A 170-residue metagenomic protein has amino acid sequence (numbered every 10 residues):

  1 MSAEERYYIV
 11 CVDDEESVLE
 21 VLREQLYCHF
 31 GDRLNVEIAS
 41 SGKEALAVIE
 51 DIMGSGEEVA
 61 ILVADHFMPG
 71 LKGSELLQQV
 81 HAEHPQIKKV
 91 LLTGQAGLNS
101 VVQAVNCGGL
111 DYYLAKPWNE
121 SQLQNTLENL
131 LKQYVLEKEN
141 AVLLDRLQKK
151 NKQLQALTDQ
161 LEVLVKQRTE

Functional and structural regions predicted by a protein language model:
I9-V10, M53-V63: Active-site beta3 strand of CheY-like receiver
D13, A64-D65, T93: Active-site residues of response regulator receiver
E16-S40: Two-component/phosphorelay signaling modules centered on CheY-like receiver
I38-D51, G73: Helix N-cap/capping motif at the beta->alpha junctions
A47, S74-K88, Q103: Short amphipathic alpha-helix used as the core "switch/output" element in two-component signaling
M68: Receiver (REC) domain active-site loop signature in two-component systems and cognate sites in sensor histidine kinases
W118-L127, L131: C-terminal output helix
V135-E170: Amphipathic alpha-helical coiled-coil "transmission" helices that mediate dimerization and conformational coupling
